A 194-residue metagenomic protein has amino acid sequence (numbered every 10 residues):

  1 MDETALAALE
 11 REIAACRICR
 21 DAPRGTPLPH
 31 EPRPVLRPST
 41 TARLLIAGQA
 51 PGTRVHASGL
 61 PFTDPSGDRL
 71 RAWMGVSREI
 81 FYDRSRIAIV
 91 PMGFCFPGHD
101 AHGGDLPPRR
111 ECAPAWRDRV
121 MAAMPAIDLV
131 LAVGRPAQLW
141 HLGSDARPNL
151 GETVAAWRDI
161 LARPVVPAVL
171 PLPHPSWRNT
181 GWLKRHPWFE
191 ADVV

Functional and structural regions predicted by a protein language model:
D2-V194: A polyanion-binding, active-site-adjacent surface
